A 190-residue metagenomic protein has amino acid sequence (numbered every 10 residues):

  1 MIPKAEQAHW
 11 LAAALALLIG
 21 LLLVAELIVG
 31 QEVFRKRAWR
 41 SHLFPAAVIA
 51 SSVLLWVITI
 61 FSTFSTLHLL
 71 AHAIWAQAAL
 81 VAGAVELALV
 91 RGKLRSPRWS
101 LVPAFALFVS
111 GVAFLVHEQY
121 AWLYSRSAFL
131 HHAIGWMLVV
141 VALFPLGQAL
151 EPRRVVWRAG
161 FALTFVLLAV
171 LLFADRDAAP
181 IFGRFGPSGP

Functional and structural regions predicted by a protein language model:
M1-L17: Hydrophobic transmembrane alpha-helical segments in integral membrane proteins
A12-V24, V48, I74-L89, I134-G147: Hydrophobic cores of alpha-helical transmembrane segments in multi-pass inner/ER membrane proteins, independent
E32-V48, R95-F105, R153-L163: Membrane-interfacial loop-to-transmembrane alpha-helix junctions, especially the N-terminal start
L43-F61: A generic, lipid-embedded transmembrane alpha helix
L55-F64, F114-L123, D175-A179: Juxtamembrane "helix-exit" motif on the non-cytosolic side of transmembrane helices
F64-A73, W122-A133: Non-cytosolic membrane-interface motifs at loop->transmembrane helix junctions
R98-H117, R126-G147, R158-L171: Alpha-helical membrane segments in multi-pass integral membrane proteins
L171-P190: Juxtamembrane boundary at the C-terminal end of a transmembrane helix
